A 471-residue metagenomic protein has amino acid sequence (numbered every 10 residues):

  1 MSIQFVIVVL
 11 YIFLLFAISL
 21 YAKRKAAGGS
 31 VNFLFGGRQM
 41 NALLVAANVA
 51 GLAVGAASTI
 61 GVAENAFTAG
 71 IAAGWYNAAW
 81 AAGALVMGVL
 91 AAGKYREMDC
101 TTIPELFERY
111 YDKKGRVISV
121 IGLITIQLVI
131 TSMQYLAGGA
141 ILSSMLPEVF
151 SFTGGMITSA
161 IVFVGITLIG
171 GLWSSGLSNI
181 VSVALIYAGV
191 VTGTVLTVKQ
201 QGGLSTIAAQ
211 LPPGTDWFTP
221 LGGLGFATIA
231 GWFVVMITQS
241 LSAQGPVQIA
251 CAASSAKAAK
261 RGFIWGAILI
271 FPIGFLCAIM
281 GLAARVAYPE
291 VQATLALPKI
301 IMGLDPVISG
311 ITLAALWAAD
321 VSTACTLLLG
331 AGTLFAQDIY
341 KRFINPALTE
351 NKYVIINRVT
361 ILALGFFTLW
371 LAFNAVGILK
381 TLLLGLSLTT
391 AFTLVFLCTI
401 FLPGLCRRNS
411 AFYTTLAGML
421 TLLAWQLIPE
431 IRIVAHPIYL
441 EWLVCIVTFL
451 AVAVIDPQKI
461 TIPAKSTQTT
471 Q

Functional and structural regions predicted by a protein language model:
M1-Q471: Membrane-embedded helix-loop-helix hairpins and adjacent transmembrane boundary segments in multi-pass transporters
